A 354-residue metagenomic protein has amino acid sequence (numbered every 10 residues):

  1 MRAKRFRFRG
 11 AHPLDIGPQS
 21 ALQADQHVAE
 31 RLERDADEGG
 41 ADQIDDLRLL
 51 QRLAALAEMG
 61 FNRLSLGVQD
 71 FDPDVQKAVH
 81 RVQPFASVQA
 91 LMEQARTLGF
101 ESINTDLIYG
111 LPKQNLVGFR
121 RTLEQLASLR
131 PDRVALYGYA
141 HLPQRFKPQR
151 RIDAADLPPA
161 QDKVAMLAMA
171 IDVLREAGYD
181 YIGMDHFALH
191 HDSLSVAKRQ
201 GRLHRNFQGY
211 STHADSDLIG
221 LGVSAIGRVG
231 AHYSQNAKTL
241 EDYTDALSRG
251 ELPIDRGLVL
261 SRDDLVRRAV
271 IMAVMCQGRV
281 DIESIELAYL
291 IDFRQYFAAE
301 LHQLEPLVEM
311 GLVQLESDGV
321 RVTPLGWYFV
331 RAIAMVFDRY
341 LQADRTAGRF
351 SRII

Functional and structural regions predicted by a protein language model:
A3, A11-P13, P18-A24, A29 (+1 more regions): Short linear motifs in low-complexity or flexible loops
F8-G10, A155: Generic detector of N-terminal low-structure segments
R34, A41, R48-R294, G348-I354: C-terminal scaffold of the Radical SAM
V75, R199, R321-V336: Short, cationic-aromatic polyanion-contact patches
F187, S317-V320: Short, Lys/Arg-rich nucleic-acid/phosphate-binding segment
F293-P306: Short amphipathic alpha-helical interaction segments
V308-D318: A short, conserved structural fragment
W327-I354: Short, amphipathic alpha-helical interaction segments positioned at domain boundaries
